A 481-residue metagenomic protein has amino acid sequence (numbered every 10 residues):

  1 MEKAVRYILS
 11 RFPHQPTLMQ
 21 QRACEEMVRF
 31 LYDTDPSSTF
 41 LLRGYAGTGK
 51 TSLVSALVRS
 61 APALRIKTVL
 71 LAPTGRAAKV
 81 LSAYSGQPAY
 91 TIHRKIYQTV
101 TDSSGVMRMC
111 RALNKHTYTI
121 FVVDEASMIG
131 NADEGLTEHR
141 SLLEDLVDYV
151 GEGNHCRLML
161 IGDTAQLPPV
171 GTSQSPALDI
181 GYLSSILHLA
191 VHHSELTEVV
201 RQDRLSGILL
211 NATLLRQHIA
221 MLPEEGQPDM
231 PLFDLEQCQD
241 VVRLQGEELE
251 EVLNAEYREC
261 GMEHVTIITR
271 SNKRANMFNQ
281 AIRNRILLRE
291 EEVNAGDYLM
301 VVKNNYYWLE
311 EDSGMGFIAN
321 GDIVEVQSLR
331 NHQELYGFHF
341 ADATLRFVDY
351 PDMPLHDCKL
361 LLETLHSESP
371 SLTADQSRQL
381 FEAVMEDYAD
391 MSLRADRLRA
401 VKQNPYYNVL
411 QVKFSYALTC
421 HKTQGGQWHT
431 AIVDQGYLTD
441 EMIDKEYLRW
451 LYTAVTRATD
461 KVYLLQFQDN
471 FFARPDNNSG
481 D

Functional and structural regions predicted by a protein language model:
E2-S38: Conserved pre-motif I regulatory segment
A4, A23, M27, D35 (+4 more regions): Conserved helicase motor core of P-loop NTPases
P16, L70, I267: Conserved SAM-binding loop
Q20, T74, S271, G425: Short, conserved phosphate/pyrophosphate- and ester-handling motifs at nucleotide-, phospho-/glycolipid
C24-E25, R29, T34, S38-P228: ASCE P-loop NTPase helicase motor core
S37, G321, S415: Short coil/loop residues immediately preceding or within conserved phosphate-binding loops of NTP-utilizing enzyme
K79, N276, A473: Alpha-helical elements of the RecA-like P-loop NTPase motor core of helicases
L335-D481: C-terminal accessory regions
